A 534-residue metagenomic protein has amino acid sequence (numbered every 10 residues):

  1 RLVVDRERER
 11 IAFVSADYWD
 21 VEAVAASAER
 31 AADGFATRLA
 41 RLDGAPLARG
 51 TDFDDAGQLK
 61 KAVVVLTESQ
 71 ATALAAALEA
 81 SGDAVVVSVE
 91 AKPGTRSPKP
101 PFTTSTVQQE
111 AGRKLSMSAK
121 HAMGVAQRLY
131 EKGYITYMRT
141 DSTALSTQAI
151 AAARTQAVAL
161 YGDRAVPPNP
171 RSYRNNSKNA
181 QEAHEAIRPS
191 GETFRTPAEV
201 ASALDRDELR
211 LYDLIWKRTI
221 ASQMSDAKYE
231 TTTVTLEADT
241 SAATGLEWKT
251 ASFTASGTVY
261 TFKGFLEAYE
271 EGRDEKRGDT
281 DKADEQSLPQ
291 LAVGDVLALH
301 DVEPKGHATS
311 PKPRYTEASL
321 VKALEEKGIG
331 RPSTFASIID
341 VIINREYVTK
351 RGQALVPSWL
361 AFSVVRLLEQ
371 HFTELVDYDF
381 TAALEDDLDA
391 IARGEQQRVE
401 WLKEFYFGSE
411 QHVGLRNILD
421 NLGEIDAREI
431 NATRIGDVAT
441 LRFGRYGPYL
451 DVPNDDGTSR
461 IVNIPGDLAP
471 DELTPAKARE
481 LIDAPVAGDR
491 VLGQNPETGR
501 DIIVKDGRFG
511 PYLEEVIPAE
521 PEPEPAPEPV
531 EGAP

Functional and structural regions predicted by a protein language model:
R1-R128, K132-Y134, Q148, N175 (+4 more regions): Conserved phosphate-chemistry cores used by DNA topoisomerases
L2, T136, R218-S222: Short alpha-helical functional segments enriched in proximate histidine and acidic residues
E9-A12, Y18, K60-V63, A71 (+3 more regions): Basic, low-complexity terminal or inter-domain segments flanking catalytic cores
I135-D141: Short amphipathic alpha-helical interface patches used for protein-protein assembly/oligomerization
